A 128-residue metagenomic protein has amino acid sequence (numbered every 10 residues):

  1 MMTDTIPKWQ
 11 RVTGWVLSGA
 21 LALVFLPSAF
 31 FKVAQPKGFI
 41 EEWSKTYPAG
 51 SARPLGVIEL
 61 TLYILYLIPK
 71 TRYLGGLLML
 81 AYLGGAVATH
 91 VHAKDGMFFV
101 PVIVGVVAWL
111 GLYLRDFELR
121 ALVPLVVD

Functional and structural regions predicted by a protein language model:
M1-S28, I68-D128: Extended, low-polarity transmembrane helix blocks
K8-W9, L21-A22, I40, G56 (+1 more regions): Generic signal for short, ordered secondary-structure residues within or immediately flanking folded domains
L17, K32-Q35, I64: Short low-complexity stretches enriched in small and charged residues
P27, Y47-L67, L74: Core segments of alpha-helical transmembrane spans in multipass integral membrane proteins
P27-S51: Solvent-exposed, well-ordered loop and adjacent helix/strand elements within mature globular domains that form
K37-G38, I58-L60, Y82: A generic alpha-helix surface/boundary motif
